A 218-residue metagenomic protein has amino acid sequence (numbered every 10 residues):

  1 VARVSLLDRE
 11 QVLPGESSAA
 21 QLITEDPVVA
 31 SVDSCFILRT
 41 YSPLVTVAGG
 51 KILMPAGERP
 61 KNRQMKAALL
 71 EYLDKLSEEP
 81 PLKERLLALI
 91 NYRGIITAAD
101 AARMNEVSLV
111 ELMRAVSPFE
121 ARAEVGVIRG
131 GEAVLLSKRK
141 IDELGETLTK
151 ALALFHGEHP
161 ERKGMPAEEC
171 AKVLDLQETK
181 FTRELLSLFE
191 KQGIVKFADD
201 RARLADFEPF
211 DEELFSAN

Functional and structural regions predicted by a protein language model:
V1-N218: C-terminal effector modules of nucleic-acid-centric enzymes and ribosome-associated factors
